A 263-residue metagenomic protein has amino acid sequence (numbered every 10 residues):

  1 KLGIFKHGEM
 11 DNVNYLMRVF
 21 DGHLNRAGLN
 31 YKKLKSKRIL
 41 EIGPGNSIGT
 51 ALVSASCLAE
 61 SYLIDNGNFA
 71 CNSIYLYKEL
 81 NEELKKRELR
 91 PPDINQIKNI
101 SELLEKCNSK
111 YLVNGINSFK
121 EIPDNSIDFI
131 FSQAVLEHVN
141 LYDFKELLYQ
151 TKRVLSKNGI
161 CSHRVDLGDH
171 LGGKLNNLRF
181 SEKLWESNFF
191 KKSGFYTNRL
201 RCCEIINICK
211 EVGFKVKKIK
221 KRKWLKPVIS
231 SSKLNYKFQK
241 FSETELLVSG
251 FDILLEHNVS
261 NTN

Functional and structural regions predicted by a protein language model:
L34-N46: Conserved class I S-adenosyl-L-methionine
G49-S118: Class I SAM-dependent methyltransferase SAM/SAH-binding core
S118-I130: A short acidic, Gly/Pro-enriched loop at the edge of an enzyme's catalytic core that lines a small-molecule cofactor
D128-Y142: A short SAM/SAH-binding and catalytic strip from SAM-dependent methyltransferases
K145-I160: A short glycine-rich, Lys/Arg-flanked "PGG" loop and its adjoining helix->strand segment in the class I
I160-W185: Conserved class I S-adenosyl-L-methionine
E186-C203: Acceptor-substrate binding/catalytic loop of class I
N207-K210, V216-N263: A C-terminal cap/extension of S-adenosyl-L-methionine-dependent methyltransferases that defines the acceptor-substrate
